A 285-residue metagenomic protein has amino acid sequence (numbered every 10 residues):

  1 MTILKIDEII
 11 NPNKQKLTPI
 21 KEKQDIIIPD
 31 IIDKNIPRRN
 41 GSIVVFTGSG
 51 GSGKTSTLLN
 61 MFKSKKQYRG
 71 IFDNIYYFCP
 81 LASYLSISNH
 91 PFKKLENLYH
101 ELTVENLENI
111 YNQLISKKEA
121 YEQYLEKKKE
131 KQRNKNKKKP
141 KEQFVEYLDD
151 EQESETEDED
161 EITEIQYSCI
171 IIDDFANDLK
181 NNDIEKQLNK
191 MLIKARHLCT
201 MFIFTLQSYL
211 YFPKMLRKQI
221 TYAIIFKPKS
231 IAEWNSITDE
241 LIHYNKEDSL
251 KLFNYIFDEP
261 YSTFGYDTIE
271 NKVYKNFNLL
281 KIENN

Functional and structural regions predicted by a protein language model:
M1-D33, A82: N-terminal pre-Walker A segment at the start of P-loop NTPase domains
I28-D33, G41-K65, R69-G70, P80-Y84 (+2 more regions): Conserved P-loop NTPase motor cores
I75: An amphipathic, basic-hydrophobic helix/alpha-beta surface used to engage anionic, phosphate-rich ligands or surfaces
S86-E96: Short, aromatic/basic amphipathic alpha-helical patches
F92, E240, L279-I282: Short intrinsically disordered coil segments
L95-E105: Nucleotide-state-sensitive switch-loop elements of NTP-binding domains
N245-N284: Conserved AAA+ ATPase small/helical "lid" subdomain
